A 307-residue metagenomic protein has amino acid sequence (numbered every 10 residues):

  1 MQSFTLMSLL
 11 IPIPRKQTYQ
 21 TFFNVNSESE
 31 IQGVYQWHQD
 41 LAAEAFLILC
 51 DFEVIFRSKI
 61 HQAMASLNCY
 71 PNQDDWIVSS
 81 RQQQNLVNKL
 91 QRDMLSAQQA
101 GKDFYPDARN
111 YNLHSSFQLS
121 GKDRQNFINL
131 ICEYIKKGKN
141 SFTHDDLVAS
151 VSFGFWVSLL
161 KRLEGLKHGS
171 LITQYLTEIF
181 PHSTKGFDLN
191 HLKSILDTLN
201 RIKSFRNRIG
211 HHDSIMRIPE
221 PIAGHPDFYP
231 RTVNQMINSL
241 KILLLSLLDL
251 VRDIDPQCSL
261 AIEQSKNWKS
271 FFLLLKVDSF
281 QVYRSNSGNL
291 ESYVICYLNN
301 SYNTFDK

Functional and structural regions predicted by a protein language model:
M1-D197, R201, P219-K307: Extended intrinsically disordered or low-complexity regions, especially N/C-terminal cytosolic tails and loops, rather
H212: Acidic/aromatic/glycine-rich contiguous surface patches that form carbohydrate-binding/processing clefts and analogous
I215: Active-site-proximal loop/turn and secondary-structure-junction residues that shape catalytic pockets, frequently
